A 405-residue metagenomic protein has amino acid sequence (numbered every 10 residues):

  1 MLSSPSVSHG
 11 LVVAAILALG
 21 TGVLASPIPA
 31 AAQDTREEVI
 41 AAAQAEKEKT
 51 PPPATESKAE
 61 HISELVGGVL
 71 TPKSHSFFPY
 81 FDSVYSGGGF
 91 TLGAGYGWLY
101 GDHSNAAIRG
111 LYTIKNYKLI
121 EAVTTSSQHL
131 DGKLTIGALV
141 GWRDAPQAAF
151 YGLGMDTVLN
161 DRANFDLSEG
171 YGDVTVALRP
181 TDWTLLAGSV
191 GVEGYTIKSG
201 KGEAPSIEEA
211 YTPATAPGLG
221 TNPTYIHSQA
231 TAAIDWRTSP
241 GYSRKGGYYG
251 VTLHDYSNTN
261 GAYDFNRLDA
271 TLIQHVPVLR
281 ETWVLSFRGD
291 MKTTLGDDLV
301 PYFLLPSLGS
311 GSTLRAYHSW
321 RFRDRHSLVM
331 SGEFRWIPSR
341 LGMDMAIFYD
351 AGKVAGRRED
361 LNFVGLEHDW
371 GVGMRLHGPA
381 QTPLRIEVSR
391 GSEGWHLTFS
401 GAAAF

Functional and structural regions predicted by a protein language model:
A31-G137, A187, I197-K198, Y211-R244 (+5 more regions): Outer-membrane beta-barrel initiation region
D34-T35, T55-A59, F78, S206-T221 (+3 more regions): C-terminal outer-membrane beta-barrel translocator/porin domains of Gram-negative envelope proteins and their
P79-S83, I108-Y112, I136-P146, Y151-G154 (+9 more regions): Transmembrane beta-barrel strands of outer-membrane/channel proteins
L99, H103, T113-Y117, H129 (+10 more regions): Sequence/structural signature of outer-membrane beta-barrel proteins
L111, P146-L153, L159-Y171, T196-S206 (+3 more regions): Extracellular/periplasm-exposed beta-strand and loop segments of Gram-negative cell-envelope proteins, dominated by
I120-T124, A148-D156, K198-I207, S243-K245 (+4 more regions): Outer-membrane beta-barrel translocator domains and adjoining extracellular loop/strand segments of Gram-negative
K133-L178, M291-L308, L384-V388, E393-A402: Outer-membrane beta-barrel translocator/channel fold
A232, V372-L376, G394-F405: Outer-membrane beta-barrel "beta-signal"
